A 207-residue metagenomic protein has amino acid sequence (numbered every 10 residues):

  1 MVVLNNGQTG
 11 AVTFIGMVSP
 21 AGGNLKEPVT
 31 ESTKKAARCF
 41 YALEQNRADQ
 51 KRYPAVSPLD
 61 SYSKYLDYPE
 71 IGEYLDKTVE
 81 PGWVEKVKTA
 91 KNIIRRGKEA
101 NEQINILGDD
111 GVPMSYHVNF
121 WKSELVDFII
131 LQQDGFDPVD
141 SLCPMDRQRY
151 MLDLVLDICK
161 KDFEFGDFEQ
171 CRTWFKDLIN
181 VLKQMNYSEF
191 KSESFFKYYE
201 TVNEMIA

Functional and structural regions predicted by a protein language model:
M1-K183, Y187, K191-F195: P-loop NTPase catalytic core
K191-A207: C-terminal non-catalytic accessory extensions
